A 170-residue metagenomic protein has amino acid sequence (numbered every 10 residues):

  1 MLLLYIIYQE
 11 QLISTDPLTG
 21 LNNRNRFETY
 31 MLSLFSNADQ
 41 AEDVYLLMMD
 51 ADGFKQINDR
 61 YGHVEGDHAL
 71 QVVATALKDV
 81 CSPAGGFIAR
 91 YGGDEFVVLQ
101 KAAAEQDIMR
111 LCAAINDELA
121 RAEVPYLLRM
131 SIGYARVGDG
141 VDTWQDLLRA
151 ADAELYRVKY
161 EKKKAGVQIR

Functional and structural regions predicted by a protein language model:
M1-L18, N25-F35, D43, G86-F87: Signal-transducing coiled-coil linker helices
Q11-T29, M49-H63, Q71: Conserved nucleotide-binding and Mg2+-coordinating catalytic segments in signaling enzymes
Y45-D50, I88: Active-site-flanking beta-strand signature of metal-NTP-handling nucleotidyl enzymes and homologous cyclase-like
F54, V73, I88, F96 (+1 more regions): Hydrophobic framework residues that shape the active-site pocket of cyclic nucleotide turnover catalytic cores
E65-G85: Active-site-proximal alpha-helical element of nucleotidyl cyclase-like catalytic domains and analogous helices
A69, V97-I115: Short helix/loop segment flanking the catalytic signature motif in cyclic-nucleotide metabolism enzymes
F87-R90, Y126: A short pre-motif secondary-structure segment
M109-N116, A120, S131, R136-R170: Catalytic-core segments of nucleotide cyclases and related cyclic-nucleotide turnover enzymes
